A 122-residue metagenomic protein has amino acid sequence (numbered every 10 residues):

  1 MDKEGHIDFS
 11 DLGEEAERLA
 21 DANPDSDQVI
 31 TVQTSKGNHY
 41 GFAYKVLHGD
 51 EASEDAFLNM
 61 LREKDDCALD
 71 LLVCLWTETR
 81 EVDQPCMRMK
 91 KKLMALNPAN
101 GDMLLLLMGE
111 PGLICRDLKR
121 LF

Functional and structural regions predicted by a protein language model:
M1, I7, L12, I30-V32 (+2 more regions): Extended hydrophobic/Leu-rich segments
D2-L19, D66-F122: C-terminal binding/interaction regions
E4, K36, Y40, H48 (+1 more regions): Feature targets compositionally biased, intrinsically disordered low-complexity regions with long contiguous runs
A20-D25: Short loop/turn motifs at secondary-structure junctions and domain boundaries
D27-G37: Short beta-strand scaffold segments in enzyme catalytic cores
Q28-V29, G41, M87: Glycine-centered flexibility sites
T34-K36, K45, V73-E78: Short glycine-rich, polar/acidic loop-and-turn segments at beta strand-coil junctions
G37-E63: Conserved mixed alpha/beta catalytic, RNA-binding, or beta-rich assembly cores of soluble enzyme, regulatory
